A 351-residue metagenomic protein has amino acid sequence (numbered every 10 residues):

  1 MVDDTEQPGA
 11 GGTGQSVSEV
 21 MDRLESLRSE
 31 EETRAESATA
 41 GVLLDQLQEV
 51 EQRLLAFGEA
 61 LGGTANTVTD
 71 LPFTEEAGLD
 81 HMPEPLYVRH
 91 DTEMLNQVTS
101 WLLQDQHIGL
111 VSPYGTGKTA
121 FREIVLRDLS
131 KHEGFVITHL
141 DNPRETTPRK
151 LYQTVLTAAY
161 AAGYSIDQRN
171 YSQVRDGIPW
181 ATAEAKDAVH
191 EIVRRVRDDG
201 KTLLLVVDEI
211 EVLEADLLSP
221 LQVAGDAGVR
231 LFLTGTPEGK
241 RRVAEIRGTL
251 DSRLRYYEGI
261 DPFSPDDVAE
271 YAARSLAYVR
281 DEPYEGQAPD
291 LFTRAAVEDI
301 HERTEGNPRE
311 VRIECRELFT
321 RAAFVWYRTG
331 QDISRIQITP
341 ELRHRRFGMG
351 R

Functional and structural regions predicted by a protein language model:
V2-A56, F121, G248-T249, A277-R351: C-terminal alpha-helical "lid" subdomain
D45-P83: Charged, amphipathic alpha-helical linker segments immediately N-terminal to NTP-binding catalytic cores
E84-V98: N-terminal pre-P-loop "Q-motif" helix
Q104-I124: Walker A/P-loop nucleotide-binding motif
D105, S112-Y114, V212-L213, V223-G248: Sensor-1/coupling segment of RecA-like P-loop NTPase cores
Y114, I137-T147: A short hydrophobic beta-strand->loop->alpha-helix junction that borders the nucleotide-binding pocket of P-loop NTPases
L151-T154, A161-L218, V223, E285-R303 (+2 more regions): Mid-core helix/loop region of P-loop NTP-binding domains shared across ATPases and GTPases
R255-V268: Conserved AAA+ ATPase "SRH/arginine-finger" region at the nucleotide-binding site
